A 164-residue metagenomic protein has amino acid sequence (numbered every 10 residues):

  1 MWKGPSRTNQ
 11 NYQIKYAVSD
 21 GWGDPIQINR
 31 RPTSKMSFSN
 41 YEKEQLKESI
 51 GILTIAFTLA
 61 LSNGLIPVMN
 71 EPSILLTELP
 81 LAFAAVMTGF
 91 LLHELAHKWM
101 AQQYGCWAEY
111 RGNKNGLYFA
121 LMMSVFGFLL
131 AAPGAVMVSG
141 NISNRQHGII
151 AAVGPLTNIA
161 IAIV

Functional and structural regions predicted by a protein language model:
M1-V164: Hydrophobic transmembrane alpha-helices and their immediate loop junctions in multi-pass integral membrane proteins
